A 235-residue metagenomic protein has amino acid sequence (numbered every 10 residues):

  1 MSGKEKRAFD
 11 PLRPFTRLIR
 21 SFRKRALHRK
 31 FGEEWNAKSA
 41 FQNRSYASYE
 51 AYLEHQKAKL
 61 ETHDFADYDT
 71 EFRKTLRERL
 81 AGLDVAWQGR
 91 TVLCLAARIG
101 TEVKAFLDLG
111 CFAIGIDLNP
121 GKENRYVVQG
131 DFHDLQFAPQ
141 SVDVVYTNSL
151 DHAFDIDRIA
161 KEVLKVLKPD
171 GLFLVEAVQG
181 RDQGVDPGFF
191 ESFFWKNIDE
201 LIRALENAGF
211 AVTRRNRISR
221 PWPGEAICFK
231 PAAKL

Functional and structural regions predicted by a protein language model:
M1-R44, K234-L235: Non-catalytic N-terminal targeting/anchoring module and adjacent flexible stem/linker that precedes the structured
R25-D84: Class I SAM-dependent methyltransferase Rossmann-like catalytic core, especially the SAM/SAH-binding loop
T91-D134: Class I SAM-dependent methyltransferase SAM/SAH-binding core
H133-V145: A short acidic, Gly/Pro-enriched loop at the edge of an enzyme's catalytic core that lines a small-molecule cofactor
D143-I156: A short SAM/SAH-binding and catalytic strip from SAM-dependent methyltransferases
D157-L172: A short glycine-rich, Lys/Arg-flanked "PGG" loop and its adjoining helix->strand segment in the class I
L174-I202: Conserved class I S-adenosyl-L-methionine
A208-L235: Core SAM-dependent methyltransferase catalytic element
